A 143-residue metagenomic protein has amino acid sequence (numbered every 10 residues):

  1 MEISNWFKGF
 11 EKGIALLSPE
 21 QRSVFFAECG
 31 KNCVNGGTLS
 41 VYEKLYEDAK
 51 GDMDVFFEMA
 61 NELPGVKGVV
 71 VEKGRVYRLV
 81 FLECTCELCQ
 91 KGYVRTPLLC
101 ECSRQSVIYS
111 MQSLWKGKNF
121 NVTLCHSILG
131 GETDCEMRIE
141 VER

Functional and structural regions predicted by a protein language model:
M1-L98, N119-S127, E132-D134, E142-R143: N-terminal accessory segment detector
L98-G117: Active-site helix/loop of acyl-thioester processing domains in fatty-acid/polyketide metabolism, spanning hotdog-fold
M137: An aromatic- and glycine-enriched ligand-binding surface/loop that stacks and positions planar moieties
